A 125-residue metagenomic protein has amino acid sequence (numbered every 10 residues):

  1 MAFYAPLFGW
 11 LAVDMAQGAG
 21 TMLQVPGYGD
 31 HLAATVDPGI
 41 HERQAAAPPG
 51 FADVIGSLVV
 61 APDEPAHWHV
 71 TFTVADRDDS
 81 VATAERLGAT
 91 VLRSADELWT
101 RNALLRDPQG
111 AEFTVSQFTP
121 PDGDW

Functional and structural regions predicted by a protein language model:
M1-R93, L104-W125: Glyoxalase I/VOC metalloenzyme domain signal
L98-T100: Short, small/polar residue-rich loop motifs at catalytic or cofactor-binding pockets
